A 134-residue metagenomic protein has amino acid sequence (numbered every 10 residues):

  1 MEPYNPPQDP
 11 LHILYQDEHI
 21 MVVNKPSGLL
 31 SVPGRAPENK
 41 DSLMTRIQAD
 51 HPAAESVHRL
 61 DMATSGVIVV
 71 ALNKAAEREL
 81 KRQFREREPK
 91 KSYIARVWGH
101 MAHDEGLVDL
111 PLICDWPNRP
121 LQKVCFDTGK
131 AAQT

Functional and structural regions predicted by a protein language model:
M1-T134: RNA pseudouridine synthases
